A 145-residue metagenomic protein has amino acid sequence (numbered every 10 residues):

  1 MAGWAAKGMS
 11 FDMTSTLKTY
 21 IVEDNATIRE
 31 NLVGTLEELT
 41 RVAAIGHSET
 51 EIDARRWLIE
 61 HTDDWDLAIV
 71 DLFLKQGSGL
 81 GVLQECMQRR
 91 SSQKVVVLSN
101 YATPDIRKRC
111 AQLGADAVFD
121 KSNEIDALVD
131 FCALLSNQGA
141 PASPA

Functional and structural regions predicted by a protein language model:
E23: Conserved acidic carboxylate
A26-G46: Two-component/phosphorelay signaling modules centered on CheY-like receiver
H47, F73-G77, Q112: Residue-level signal for the "D+5" position in two-component response regulator receiver
H47-L67: Acidic, metal-coordinating helix/loop segments flanking the phosphotransfer/catalytic sites of two-component signaling
I69-L83: Conserved phosphotransfer microenvironments
G81, A102-F119, N123: Alpha4 helix (beta4-alpha4-beta5 surface) of REC/receiver domains from two-component response regulators
A133-A145: The C-terminal output helix
